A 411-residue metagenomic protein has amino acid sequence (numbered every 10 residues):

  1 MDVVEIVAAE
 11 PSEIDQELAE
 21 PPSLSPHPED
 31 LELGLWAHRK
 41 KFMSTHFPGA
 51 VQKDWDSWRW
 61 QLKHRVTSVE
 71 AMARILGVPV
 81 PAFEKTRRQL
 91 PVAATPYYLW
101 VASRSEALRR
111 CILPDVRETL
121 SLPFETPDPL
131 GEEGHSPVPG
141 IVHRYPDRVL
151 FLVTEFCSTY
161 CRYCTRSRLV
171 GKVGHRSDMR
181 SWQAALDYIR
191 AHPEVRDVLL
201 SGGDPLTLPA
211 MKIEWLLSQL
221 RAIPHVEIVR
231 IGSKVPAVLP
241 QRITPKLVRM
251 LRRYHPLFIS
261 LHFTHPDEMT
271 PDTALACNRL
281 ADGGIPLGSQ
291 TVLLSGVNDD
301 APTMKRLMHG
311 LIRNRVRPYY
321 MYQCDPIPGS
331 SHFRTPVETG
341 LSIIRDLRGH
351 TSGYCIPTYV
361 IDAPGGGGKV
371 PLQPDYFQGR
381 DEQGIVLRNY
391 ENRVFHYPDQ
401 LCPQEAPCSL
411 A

Functional and structural regions predicted by a protein language model:
M1-H143: Flexible, acidic/Gly-rich N-terminal and inter-domain linker regions that tether and position cofactor-handling modules
K85, I344-A411: C-terminal accessory regions of radical SAM enzymes
P91-V92, P137-R166: N-terminal pre-triad scaffold of radical SAM enzymes
Y98, C157, C161, Y319: Conserved, mostly hydrophobic/aromatic
C164-R176: Iron-sulfur (Fe-S) cluster-binding segments and ferredoxin-like electron-carrier domains, especially [2Fe-2S]
H175-A184: Short cysteine/histidine-rich metal-coordination sites, predominantly Zn2+-binding motifs
Q183-D197, L206-T351: Conserved AdoMet/S-adenosylmethionine-binding subsite of the radical SAM
